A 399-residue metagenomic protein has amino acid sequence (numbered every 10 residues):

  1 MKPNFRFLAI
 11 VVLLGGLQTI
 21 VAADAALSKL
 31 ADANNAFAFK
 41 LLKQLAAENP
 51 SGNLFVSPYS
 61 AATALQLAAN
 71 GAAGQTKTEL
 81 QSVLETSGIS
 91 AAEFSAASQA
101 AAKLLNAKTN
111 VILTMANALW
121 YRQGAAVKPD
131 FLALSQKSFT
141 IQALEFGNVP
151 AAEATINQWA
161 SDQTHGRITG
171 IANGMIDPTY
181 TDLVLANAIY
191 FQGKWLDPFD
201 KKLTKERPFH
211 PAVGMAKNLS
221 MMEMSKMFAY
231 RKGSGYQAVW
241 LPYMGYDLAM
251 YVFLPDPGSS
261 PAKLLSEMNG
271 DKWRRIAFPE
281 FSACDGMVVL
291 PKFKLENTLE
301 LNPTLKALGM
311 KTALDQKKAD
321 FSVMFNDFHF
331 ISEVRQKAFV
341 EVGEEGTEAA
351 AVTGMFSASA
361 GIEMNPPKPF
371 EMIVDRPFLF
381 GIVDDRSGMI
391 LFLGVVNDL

Functional and structural regions predicted by a protein language model:
K2-V11, G15-N148, Q158, D385 (+1 more regions): Detector for small/aliphatic-rich hydrophobic stretches
S51, S90-G258, K263, R274 (+1 more regions): Non-catalytic, conformational "gating/processing" segments within enzyme and secreted inhibitor domains
K368: Long, His/Glu/Asp-enriched segments that create or flank divalent metal/ion-associated functional microenvironments
E371-R376: Short loop/turn motifs at secondary-structure junctions and domain boundaries
P377-L399: C-terminal or internal capping secondary-structure element at the end of a domain, subdomain, or sheet
